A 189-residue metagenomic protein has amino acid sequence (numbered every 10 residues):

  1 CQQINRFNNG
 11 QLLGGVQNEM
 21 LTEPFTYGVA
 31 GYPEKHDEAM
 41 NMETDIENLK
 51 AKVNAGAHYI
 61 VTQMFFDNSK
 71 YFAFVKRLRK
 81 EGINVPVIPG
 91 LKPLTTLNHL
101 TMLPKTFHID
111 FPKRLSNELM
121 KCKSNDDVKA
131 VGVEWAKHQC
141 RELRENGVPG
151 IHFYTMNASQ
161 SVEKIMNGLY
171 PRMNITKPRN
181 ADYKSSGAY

Functional and structural regions predicted by a protein language model:
C1-P24, G28-E38, K76, K80-V133 (+2 more regions): Active-site pocket-lining/capping segments in soluble small-molecule metabolic enzymes
M40-A51, G132-E142: Short, acidic/polar
K52, G56, P89, I151: Conserved, mostly hydrophobic/aromatic
G56, I83-N84, G147: Short loop/turn motifs at secondary-structure junctions
H58-D67, H152-T155: Catalytic beta/alpha-barrel core
N125, E145-P149: Glycine-rich phosphate/diphosphate-binding loops and the adjacent beta-loop-alpha structural elements that coordinate
T155-S161: A short, acidic, flexible beta-alpha connecting loop/helix-capping segment that sits on the rim of active
